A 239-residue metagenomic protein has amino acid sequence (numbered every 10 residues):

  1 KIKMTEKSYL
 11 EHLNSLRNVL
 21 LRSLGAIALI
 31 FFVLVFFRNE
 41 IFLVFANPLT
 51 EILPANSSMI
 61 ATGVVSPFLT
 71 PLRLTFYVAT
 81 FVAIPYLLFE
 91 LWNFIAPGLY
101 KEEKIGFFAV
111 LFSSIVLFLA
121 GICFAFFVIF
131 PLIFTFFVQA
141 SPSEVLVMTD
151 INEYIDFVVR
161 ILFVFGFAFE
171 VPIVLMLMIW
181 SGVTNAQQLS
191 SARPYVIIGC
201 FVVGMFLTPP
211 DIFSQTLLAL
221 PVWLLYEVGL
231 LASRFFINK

Functional and structural regions predicted by a protein language model:
K1-K239: Membrane topogenic/interface segments and analogous intrinsically disordered interaction regions
